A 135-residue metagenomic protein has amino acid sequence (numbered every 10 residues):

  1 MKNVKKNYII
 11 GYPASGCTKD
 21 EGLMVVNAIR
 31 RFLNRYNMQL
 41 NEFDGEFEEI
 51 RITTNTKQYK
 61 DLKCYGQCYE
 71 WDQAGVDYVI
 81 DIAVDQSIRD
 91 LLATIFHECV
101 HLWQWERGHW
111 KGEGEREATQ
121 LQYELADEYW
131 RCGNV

Functional and structural regions predicted by a protein language model:
N3-S15: Acidic/histidine-rich, surface-exposed loop or edge segments in extracytoplasmic proteins
I9, F47-T56: Propeptide-to-catalytic entry region of secreted or membrane-anchored zinc metalloproteases
D20-G45: Zn2+-dependent metallopeptidase catalytic core
Q39, F43, H109, C132-G133: Short, polar/charged, Gly/Pro-enriched helix-capping and turn/loop motifs at alpha-helix termini and inter-helix linkers
T53-R89, L102: Active-site scaffold of zinc-dependent metalloenzymes
R89-L92, G114: Alpha-helical scaffolds flanking conserved acidic
A93-E106: Active-site recognition of the HExxH zinc-binding catalytic motif
K111-V135: Post-HExxH zinc-binding segment in Zn-dependent metallohydrolases
